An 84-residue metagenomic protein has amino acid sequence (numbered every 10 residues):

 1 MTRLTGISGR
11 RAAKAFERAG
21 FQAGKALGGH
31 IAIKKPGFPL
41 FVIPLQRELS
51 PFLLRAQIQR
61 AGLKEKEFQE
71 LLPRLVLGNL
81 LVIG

Functional and structural regions predicted by a protein language model:
M1-L27, I31: N-terminal first-folded block
L4-T5, F38-L40, I83: A short, structure-level motif marking secondary-structure boundaries and short turns
R10, E48-G84: C-terminal structural segments of small proteins and small subunits
Q22-R55, R60: A short, structured beta-strand/loop element
